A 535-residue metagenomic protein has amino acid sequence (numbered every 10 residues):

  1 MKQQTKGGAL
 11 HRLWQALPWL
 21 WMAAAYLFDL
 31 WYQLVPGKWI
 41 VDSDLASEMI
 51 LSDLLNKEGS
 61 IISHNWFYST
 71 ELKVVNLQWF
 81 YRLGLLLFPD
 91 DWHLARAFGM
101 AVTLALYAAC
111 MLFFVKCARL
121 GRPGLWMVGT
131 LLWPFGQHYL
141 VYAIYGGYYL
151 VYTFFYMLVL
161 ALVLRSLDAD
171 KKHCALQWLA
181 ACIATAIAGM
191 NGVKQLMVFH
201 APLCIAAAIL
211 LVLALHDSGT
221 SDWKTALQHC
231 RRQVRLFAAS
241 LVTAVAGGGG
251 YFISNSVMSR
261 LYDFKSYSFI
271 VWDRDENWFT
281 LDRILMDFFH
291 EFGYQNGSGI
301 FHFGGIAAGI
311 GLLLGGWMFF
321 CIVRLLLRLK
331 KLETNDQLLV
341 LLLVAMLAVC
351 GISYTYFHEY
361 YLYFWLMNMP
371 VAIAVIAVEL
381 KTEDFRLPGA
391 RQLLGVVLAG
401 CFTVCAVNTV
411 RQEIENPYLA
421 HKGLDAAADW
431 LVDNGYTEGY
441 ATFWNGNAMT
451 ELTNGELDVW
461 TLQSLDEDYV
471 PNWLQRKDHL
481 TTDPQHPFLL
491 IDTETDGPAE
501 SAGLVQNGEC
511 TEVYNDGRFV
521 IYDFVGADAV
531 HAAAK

Functional and structural regions predicted by a protein language model:
R12-A23, L176-I183, L241-V245, L313 (+2 more regions): Signature aromatic-anchored transmembrane alpha helix within multi-pass, membrane-resident enzymes that catalyze glycan
W19, A97-P123, L158, L162 (+1 more regions): Transmembrane-helix motifs of polytopic, lipid-linked glycan transferases
L34-S43, N56-W79, L86, H93-L94: Membrane-proximal lumenal/periplasmic loop motifs of glycosylation machinery
T70, V74, G121-L167, E359-M369 (+1 more regions): Membrane-interface micro-motifs in multi-pass membrane enzymes
Y148-F155, M197, H302-W317, D336-R386: Hydrophobic/aromatic-rich transmembrane helices and adjacent perimembrane loops
D170-C174, A214-A238, G305-V344, S353-Y356: Membrane-interface helix-loop-helix junctions at transmembrane boundaries of multi-pass membrane enzymes, predominantly
A175-M197, P202-C204, V245-A246: Membrane-interface alpha helices of multi-pass inner-membrane proteins
N434-D468: Short periplasmic/luminal acceptor-recognition loop of GT-C membrane glycosyltransferases, typified by
